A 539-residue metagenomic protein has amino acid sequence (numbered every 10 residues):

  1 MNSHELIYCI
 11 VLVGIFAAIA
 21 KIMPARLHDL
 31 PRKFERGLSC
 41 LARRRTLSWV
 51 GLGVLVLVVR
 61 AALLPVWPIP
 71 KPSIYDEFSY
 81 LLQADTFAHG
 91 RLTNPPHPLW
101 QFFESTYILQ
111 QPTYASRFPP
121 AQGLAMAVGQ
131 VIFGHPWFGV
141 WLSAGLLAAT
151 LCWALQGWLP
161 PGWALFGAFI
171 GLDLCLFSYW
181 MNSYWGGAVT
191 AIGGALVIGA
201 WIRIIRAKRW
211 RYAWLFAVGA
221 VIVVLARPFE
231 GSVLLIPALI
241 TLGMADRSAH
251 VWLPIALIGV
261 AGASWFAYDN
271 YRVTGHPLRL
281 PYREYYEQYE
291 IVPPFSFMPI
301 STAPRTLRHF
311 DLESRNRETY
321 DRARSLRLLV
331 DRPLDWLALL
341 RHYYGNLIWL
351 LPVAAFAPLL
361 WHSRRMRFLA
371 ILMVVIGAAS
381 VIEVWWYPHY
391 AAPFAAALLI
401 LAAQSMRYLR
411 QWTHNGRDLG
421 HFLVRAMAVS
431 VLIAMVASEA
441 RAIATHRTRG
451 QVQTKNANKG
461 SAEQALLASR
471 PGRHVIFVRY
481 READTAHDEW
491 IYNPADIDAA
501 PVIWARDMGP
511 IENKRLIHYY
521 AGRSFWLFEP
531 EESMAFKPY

Functional and structural regions predicted by a protein language model:
M1-A62, Q156-G157, G243-I258, L350-P352: Start-transfer (signal-anchor) and selected internal transmembrane alpha helices of multi-pass inner/ER membrane
S48-V54, V218, L235, L239 (+5 more regions): Signature aromatic-anchored transmembrane alpha helix within multi-pass, membrane-resident enzymes that catalyze glycan
L52-V54, L151-L174, A191-I192, R206-L215 (+1 more regions): Transmembrane-helix signature of polytopic, membrane-embedded enzymes that assemble or transfer cell-envelope glycans
L64-V66, P120-G123, A127, I132-A148 (+6 more regions): Aromatic- and kink-enriched transmembrane "portal" helix at the membrane-lumen/periplasm boundary that abuts
L81, W180, G187, A226 (+4 more regions): Hydrophobic/aromatic-rich transmembrane helices and adjacent perimembrane loops
L147-A149, P237-G243, V330-A370, V374: Hydrophobic, aromatic-rich transmembrane alpha-helices and their immediate juxtamembrane boundary segments
Y212, S232-A263, A267-Y268: Perimembrane helix-loop-helix junctions
Y271, H276-P277, E287-I291, Y408-Y539: Catalytic lumenal/periplasmic loop and adjoining terminal transmembrane helix of membrane glycan-assembly enzymes
